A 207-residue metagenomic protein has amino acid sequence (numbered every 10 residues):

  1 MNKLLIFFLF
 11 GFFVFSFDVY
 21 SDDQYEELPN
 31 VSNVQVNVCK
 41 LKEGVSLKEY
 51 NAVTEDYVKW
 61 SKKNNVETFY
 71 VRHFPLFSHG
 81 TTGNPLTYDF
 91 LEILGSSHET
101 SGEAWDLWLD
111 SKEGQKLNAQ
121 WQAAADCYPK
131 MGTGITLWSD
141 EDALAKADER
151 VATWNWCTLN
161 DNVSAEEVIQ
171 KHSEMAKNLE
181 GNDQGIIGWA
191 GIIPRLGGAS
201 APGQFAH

Functional and structural regions predicted by a protein language model:
M1-L4: Positively charged n-region of N-terminal signal peptides that target proteins for export
F7-F15: Bacterial N-terminal signal peptides
Y20-A206: Short S/T/G/P-rich N-terminal loop/turn motif that feeds into the first structured element of a domain
